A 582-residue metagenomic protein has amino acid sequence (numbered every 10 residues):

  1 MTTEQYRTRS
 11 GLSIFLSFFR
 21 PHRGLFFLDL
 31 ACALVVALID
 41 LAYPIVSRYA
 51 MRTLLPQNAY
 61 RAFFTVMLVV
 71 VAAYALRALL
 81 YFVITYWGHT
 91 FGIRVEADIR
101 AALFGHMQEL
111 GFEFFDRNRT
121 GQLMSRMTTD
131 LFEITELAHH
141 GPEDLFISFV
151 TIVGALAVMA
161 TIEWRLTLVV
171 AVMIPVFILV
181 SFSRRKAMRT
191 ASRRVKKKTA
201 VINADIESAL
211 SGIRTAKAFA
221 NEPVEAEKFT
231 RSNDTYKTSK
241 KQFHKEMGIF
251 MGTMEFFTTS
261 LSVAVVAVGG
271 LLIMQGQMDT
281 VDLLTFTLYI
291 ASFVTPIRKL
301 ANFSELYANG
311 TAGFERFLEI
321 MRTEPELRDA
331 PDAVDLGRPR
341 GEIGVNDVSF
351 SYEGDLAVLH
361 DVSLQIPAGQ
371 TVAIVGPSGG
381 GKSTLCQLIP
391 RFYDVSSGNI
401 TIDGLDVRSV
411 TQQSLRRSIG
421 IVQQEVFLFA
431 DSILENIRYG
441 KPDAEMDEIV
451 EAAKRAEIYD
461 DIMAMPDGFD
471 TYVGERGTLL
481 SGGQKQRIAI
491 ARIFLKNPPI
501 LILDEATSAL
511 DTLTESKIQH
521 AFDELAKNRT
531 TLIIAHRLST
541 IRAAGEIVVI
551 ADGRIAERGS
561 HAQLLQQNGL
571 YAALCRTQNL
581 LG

Functional and structural regions predicted by a protein language model:
M1-D40, L55-V66, I84-G92, G105 (+10 more regions): Membrane-integrated ABC transporters
R20, F26-L80, A160-R165, G276-T280: Transmembrane helix-loop-helix hairpins at lipid-water interfaces of multipass membrane proteins, especially the type-1
A42-P44, R48, A73-L76, P142-R185 (+2 more regions): A hydrophobic transmembrane-helix motif
L103, M107, A216, F317 (+1 more regions): Helix-loop junctions and hydrophobic alpha-helical segments within the transmembrane domains of large membrane
M107, F229, F317, V345-D347: Conserved catalytic Walker-motif region of ABC-type ATPase nucleotide-binding domains
N118-G121, R194-Q242, D332-V334: Loop segments that connect adjacent transmembrane helices in multi-pass transporters
N221, K245, F293-I320: Cytosolic ends of transmembrane helices, especially the final helix of ABC transmembrane type-1 domains
D329, L336-G582: ABC-type nucleotide-binding domain
